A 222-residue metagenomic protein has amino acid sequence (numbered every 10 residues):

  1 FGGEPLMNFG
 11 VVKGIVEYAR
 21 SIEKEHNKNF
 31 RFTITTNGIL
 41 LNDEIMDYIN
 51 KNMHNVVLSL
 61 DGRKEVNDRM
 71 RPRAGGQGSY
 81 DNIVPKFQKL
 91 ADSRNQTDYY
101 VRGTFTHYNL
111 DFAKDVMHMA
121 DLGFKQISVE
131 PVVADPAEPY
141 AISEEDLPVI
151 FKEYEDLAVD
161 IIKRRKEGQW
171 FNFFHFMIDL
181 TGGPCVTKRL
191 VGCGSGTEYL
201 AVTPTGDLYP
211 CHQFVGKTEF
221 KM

Functional and structural regions predicted by a protein language model:
F1-P5: Active-site groove signature of glycoside hydrolases
L6, R73-Q77, A141-P148: Charge-dense, low-complexity intrinsically disordered segments
N8-A134: Radical SAM/AdoMet-radical enzyme domain recognition
E138-T218: A C-terminal junction/extension of Radical SAM enzymes
M222: Cysteine-cluster motifs in flexible loop/terminal segments that predominantly coordinate metals
